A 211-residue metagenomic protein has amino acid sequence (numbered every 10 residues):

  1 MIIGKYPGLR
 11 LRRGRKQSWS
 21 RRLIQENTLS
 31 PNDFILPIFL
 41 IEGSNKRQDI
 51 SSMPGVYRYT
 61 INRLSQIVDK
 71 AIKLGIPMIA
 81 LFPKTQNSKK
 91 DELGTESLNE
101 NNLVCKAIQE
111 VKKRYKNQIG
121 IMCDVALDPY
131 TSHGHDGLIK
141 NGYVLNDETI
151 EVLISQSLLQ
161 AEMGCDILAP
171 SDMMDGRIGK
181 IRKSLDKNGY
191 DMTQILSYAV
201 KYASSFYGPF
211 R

Functional and structural regions predicted by a protein language model:
I2-L9, Q17, E26-I35, I41-R211: Alpha/beta enzyme core
